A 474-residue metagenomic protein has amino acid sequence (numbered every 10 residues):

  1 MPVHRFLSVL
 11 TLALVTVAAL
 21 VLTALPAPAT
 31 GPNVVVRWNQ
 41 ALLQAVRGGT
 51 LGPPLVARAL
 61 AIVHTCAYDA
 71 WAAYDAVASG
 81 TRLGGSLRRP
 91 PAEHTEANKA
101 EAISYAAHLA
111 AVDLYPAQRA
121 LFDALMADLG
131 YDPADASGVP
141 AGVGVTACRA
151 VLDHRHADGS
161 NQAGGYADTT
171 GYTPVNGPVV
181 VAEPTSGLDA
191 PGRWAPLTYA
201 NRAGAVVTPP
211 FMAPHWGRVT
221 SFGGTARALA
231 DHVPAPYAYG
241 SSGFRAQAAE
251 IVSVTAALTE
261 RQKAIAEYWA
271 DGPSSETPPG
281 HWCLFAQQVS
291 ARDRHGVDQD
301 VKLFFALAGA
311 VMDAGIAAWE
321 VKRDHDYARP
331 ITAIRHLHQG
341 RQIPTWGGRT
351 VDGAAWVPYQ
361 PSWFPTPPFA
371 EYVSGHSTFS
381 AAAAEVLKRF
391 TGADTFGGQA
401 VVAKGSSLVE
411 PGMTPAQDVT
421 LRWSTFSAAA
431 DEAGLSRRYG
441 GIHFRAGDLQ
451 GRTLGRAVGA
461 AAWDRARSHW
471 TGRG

Functional and structural regions predicted by a protein language model:
P2-A29: Secretory targeting and sorting signals
T30-G474: Acidic/polar surface patches and capping/hinge elements
